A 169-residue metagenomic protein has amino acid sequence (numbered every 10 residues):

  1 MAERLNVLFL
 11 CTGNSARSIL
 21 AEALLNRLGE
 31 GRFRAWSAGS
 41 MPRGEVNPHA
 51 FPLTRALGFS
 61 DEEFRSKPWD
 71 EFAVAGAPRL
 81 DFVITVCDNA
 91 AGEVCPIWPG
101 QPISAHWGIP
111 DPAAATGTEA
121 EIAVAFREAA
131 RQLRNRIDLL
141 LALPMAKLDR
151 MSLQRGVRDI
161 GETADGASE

Functional and structural regions predicted by a protein language model:
A2-E169: Short polar/charged helix/loop
